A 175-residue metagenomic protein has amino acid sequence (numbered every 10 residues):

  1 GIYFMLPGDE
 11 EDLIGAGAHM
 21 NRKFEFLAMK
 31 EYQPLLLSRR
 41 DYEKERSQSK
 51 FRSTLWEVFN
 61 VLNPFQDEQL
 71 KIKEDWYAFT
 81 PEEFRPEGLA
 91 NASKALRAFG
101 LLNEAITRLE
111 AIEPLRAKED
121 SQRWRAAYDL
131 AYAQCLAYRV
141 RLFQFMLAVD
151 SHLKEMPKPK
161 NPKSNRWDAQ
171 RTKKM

Functional and structural regions predicted by a protein language model:
G1-M175: Extracytoplasmic/secretory-pathway proteins
